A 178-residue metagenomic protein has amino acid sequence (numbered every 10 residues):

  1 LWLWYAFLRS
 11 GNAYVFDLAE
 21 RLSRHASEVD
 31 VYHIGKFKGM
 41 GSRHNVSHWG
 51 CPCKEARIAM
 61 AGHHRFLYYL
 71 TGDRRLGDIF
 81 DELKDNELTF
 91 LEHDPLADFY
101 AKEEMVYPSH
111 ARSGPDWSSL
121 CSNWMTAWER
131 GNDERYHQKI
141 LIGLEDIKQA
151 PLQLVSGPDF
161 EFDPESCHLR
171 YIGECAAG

Functional and structural regions predicted by a protein language model:
L1-G178: Glycan-recognition and catalytic cores of secretory/periplasmic carbohydrate-active enzymes
